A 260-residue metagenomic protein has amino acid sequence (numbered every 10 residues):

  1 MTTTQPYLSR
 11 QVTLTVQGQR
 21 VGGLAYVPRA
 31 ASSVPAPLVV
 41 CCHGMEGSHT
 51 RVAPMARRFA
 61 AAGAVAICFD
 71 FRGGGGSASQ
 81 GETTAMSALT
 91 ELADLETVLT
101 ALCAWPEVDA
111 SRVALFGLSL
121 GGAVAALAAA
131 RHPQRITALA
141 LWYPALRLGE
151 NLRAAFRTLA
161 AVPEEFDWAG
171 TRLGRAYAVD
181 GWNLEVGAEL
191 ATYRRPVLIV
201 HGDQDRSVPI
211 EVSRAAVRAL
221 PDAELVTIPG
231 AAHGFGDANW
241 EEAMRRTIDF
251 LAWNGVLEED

Functional and structural regions predicted by a protein language model:
M1-S32: N-terminal cap/lid segment of alpha/beta-hydrolase-fold proteins
A36, H43-G47, D203: Active-site glycine-rich loops that stabilize anionic/oxyanionic intermediates across multiple enzyme folds
M45-R57: The serine-hydrolase catalytic nucleophile loop
R51, A85-P106: Alpha/beta-hydrolase active-site loop
R58-Q80: Conserved alpha/beta-hydrolase
R131-A176: Hydrolase active-site cap/lid region
T192-Y193, I199-H201, D205: Short beta-strand/loop motif that positions the catalytic acidic residue of the alpha/beta-hydrolase fold
A231-M244: Catalytic histidine-centered segment of alpha/beta-hydrolase-like enzymes
